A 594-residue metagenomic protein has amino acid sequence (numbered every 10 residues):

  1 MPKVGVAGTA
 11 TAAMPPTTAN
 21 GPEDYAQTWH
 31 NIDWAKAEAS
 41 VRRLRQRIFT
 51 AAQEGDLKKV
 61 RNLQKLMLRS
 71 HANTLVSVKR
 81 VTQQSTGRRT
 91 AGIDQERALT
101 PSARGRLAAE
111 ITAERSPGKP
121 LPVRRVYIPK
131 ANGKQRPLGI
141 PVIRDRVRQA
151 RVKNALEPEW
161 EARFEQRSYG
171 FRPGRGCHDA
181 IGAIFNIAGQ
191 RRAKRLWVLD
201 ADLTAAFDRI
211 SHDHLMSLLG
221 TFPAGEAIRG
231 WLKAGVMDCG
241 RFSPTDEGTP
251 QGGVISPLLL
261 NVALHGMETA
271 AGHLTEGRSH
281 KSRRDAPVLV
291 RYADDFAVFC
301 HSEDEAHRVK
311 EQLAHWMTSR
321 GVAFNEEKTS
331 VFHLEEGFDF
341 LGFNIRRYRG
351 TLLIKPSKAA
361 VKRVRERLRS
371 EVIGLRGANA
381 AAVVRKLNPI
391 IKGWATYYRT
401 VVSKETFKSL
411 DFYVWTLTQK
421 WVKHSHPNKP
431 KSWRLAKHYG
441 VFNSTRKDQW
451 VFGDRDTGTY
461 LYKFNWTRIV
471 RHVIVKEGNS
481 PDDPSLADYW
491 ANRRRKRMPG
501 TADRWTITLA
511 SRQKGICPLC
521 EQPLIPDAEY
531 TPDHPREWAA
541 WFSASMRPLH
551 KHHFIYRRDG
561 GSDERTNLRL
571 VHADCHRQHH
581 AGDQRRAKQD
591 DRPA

Functional and structural regions predicted by a protein language model:
M1-A39, S279-K281, R586-A594: Intrinsically disordered, low-complexity and often Lys/Arg-enriched segments
A26-G87, N154-F171, K588: Charged boundary/loop elements
E110, P122, R163-G337, A528: Conserved polymerase palm-domain catalytic core
K233, C239, R320-W394: A conserved non-catalytic segment of reverse transcriptases and RNA-directed RNA polymerases corresponding to the late
D411-W505, I516: Extended C-terminal regions of large enzymes
S480-A539, S562, T566, R592-A594: Short, charged surface segments at domain edges that flank catalytic/cofactor-binding sites
L524-L570, Q584-A587: Histidine-centered nuclease catalytic patch
